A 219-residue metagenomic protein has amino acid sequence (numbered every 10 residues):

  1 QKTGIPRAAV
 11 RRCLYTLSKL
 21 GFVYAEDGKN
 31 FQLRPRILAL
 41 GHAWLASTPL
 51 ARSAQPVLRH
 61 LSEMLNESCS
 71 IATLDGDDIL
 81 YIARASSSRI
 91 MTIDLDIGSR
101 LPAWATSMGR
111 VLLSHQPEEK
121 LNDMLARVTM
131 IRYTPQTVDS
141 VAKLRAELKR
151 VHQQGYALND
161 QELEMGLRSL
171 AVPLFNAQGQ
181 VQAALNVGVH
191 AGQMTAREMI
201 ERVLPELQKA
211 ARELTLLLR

Functional and structural regions predicted by a protein language model:
Q1-S47, A51-R52, R212, L216-L217: N-terminal helix-turn-helix
T16-F22, R36, S70, Y81 (+3 more regions): Residue-level recognition of specific faces of alpha-helices
K29-V128: Amphipathic alpha-helical effector-binding/dimerization core of metabolite-sensing transcriptional regulators
S53-L61, L125-A171, L217: Short, basic/aromatic recognition patches
L174-A177: Sensor-regulatory modules in signal-transduction proteins
Q182-R219: Juxtadomain coupling helices with adjacent low-complexity linkers
